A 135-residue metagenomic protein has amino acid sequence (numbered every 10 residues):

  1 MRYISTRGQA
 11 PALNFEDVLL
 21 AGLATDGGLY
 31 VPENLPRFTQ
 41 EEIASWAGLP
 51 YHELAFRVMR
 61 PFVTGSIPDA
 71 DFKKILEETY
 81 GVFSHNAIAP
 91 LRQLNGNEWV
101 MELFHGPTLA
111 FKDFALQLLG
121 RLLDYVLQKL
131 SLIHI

Functional and structural regions predicted by a protein language model:
M1-D26: Charged, compositionally biased N-terminal leader segments and the immediate start of the first structured element
N14, P50-L54, F114: Conserved active-site and cofactor/substrate-binding residues in soluble primary-metabolism enzymes
V18, R57, L118-L122: Alpha-helical scaffold segments in soluble metabolic enzymes
G28-L109: Small-residue-rich anion-binding loops in enzyme active sites
S45, L130-S131: A generic membrane alpha-helix/interface feature
G96-L130: Helix-rich "cap/lid" substructures immediately adjacent to catalytic or cofactor-binding pockets
I133-I135: Conserved small/polar residues in nucleotide/adenosyl-binding loops
